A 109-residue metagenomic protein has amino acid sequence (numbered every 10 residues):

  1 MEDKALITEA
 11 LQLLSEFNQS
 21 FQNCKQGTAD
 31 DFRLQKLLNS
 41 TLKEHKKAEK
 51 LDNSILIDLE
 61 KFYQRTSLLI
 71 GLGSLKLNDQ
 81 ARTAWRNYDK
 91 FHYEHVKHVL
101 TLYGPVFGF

Functional and structural regions predicted by a protein language model:
M1-N39, H98-F109: Short terminal alpha-helical segments
D3-A10, G27, A48, D52-I55 (+4 more regions): Intrinsic-disorder-associated interaction segments
L11, S15, Q22, F32 (+4 more regions): Residue-level signal for well-ordered alpha-helical segments
F21-I70: Amphipathic alpha-helical interaction modules
Q64-F109: Amphipathic alpha-helical binding modules
